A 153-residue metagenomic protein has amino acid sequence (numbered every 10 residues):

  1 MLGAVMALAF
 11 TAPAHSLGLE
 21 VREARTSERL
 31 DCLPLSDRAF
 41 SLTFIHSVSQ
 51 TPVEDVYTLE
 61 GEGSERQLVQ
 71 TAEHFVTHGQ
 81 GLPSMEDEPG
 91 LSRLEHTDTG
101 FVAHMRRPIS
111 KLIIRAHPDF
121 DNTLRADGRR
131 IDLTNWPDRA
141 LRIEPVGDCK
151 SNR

Functional and structural regions predicted by a protein language model:
M1-A9: Bacterial N-terminal signal peptides
G3-A4, A14, A126: Cleavable N-terminal signal peptides
A9, A14-S16: Boundary at the C-terminal end of the N-terminal hydrophobic targeting segment
S16-T77, G81: N-terminal secretory signal peptides
E65-T71, H78-R153: Mature, soluble, non-transmembrane domains
